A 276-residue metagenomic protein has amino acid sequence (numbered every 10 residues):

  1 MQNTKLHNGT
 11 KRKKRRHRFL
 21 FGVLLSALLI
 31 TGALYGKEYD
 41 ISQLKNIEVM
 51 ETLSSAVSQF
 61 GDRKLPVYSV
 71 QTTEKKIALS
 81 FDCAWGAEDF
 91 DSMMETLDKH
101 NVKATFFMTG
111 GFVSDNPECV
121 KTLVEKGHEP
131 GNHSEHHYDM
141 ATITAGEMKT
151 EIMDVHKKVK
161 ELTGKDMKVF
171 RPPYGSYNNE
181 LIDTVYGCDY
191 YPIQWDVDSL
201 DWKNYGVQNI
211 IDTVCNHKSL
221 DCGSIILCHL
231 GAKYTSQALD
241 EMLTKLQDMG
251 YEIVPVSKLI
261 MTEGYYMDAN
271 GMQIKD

Functional and structural regions predicted by a protein language model:
M1-H17: N-terminal Lys/Arg-rich, disordered targeting/topogenic segments
L20-Y35: Hydrophobic membrane-insertion alpha-helices, especially the h-region of bacterial N-terminal signal peptides
G32-V49: Sec-dependent signal peptide cleavage junction
E48-D139, I143, E147-E151, H156-K158 (+3 more regions): Active-site beta->alpha N-cap acidic-glycine motif
D62-T72, K99-H100, S114, Y234-D276: C-terminal domain-boundary segment and adjacent tail
F81-C83, F107-G111, S134-E135, R171-G175 (+3 more regions): Active-site-proximal beta-strand/loop segments in catalytic clefts of secreted hydrolases
A87-D89, Y138-T163, S176-C222, Y234-E241: Alpha-helical scaffold elements lining the catalytic groove of polysaccharide deacetylases
